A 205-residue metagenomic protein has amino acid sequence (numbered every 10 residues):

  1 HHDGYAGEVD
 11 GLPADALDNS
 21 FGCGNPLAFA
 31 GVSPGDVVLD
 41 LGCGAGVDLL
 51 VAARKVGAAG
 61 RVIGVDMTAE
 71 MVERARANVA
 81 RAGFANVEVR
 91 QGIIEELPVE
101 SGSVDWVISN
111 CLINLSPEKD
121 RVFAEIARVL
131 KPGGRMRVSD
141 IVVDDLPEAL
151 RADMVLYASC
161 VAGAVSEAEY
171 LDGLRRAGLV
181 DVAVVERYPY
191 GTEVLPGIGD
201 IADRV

Functional and structural regions predicted by a protein language model:
H2-V37, V51, K55: Conserved alpha-helix/loop element of class I SAM-dependent methyltransferases that forms part of the SAM/SAH-binding
S33-E96, R121: Class I SAM-dependent methyltransferase SAM/SAH-binding core
E96-S101, P117: Short conserved loop adjoining the S-adenosyl-L-methionine
D105-E118: A short SAM/SAH-binding and catalytic strip from SAM-dependent methyltransferases
D120-R135: A short glycine-rich, Lys/Arg-flanked "PGG" loop and its adjoining helix->strand segment in the class I
V142-V161: Short, glycine-/aromatic-enriched active-site segment of Class I SAM-dependent methyltransferases
A162-G178: Short alpha-helix
L171, L179-G191: Conserved S-adenosyl-L-methionine
